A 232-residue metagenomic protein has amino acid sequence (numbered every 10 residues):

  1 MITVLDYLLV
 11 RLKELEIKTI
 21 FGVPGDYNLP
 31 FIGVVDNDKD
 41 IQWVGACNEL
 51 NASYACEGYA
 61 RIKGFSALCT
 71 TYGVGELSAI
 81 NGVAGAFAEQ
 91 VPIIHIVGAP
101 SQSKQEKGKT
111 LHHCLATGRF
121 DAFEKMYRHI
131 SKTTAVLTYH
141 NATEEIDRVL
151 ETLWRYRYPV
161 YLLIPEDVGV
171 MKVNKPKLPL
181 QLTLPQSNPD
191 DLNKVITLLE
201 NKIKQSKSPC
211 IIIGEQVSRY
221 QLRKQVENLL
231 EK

Functional and structural regions predicted by a protein language model:
M1-K232: N-terminal alpha/beta PP-like core and its mobile active-site loop of ThDP/TPP-dependent enzymes
